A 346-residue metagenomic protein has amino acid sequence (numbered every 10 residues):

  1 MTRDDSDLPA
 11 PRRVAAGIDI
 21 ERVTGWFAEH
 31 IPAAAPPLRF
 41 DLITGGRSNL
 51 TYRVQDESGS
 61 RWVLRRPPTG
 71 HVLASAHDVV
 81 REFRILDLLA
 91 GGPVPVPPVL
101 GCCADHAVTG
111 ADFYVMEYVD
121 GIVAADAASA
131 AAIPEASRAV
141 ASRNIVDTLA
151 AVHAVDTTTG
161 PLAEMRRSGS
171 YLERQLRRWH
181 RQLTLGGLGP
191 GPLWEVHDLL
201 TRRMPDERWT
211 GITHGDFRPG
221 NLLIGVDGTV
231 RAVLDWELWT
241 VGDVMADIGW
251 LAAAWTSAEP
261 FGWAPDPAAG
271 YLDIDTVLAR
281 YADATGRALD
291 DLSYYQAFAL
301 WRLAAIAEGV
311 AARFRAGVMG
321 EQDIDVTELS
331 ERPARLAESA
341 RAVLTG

Functional and structural regions predicted by a protein language model:
T2-A33: Juxta-kinase regulatory segment immediately upstream of eukaryotic protein kinase catalytic domains
P37-E195, L199-W209, G228: ATP-binding pocket architecture of kinase catalytic cores
R166-R167, A288-A299: All-alpha amphipathic helical-bundle segments outside canonical DNA-binding/catalytic cores that form hydrophobic
I212-H214, P219: Catalytic-loop of the protein kinase fold
L234-W239: Activation of the activation-loop gatekeeper triad in protein kinase-fold domains
A246-T285, A299-G317: Active-site activation/catalytic loop segments of kinase-like enzymes and analogous catalytic loops in related
A305-G346: Helical subdomain adjoining the active site within ATP-dependent kinase catalytic cores
